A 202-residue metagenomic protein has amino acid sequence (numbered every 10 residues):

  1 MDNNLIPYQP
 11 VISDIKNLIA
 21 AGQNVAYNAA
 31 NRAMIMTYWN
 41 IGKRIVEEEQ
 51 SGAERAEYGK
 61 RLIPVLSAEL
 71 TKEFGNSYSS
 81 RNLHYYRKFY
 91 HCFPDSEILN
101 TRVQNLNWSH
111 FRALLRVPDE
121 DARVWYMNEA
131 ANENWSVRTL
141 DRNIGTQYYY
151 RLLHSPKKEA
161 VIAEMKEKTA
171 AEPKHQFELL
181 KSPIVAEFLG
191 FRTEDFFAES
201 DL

Functional and structural regions predicted by a protein language model:
M1-L202: Basic, low-complexity intrinsically disordered segments
